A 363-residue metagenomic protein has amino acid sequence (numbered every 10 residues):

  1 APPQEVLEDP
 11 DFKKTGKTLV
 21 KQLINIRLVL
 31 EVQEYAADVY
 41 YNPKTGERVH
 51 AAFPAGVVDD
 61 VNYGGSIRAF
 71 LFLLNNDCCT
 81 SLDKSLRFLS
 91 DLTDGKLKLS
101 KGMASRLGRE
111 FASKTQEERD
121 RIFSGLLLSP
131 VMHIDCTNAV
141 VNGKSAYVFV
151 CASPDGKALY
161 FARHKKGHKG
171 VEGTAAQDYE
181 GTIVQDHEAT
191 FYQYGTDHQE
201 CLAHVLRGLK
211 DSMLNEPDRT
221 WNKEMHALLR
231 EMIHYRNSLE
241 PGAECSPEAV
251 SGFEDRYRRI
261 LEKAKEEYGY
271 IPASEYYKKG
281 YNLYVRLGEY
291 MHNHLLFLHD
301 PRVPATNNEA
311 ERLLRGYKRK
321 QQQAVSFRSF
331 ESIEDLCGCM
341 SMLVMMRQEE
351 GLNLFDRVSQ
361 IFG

Functional and structural regions predicted by a protein language model:
A1, V39-Y41, G46-G363: Catalytic center-proximal scaffold of phosphoryl-transfer enzymes
P2-V61: Basic, low-complexity segments
